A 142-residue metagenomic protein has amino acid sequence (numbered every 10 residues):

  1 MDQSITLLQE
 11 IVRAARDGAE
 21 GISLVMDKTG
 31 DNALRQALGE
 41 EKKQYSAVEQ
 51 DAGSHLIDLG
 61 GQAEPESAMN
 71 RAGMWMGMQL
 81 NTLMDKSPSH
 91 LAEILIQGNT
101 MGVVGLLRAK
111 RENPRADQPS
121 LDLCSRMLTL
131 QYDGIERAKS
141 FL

Functional and structural regions predicted by a protein language model:
M1-T29, H90-P114: Alpha-helical bundle segments that constitute or directly flank the non-heme di-iron/ferroxidase center
Q3, D17, L24, E40-A47 (+1 more regions): Long, non-catalytic architectural segments outside compact domain cores
Q3-I11, N32-Q50, P88-L95, P119-L130: Alpha-helical scaffold segments that form or flank carboxylate-/histidine-based iron centers
A19, E49, G53-L56, L80 (+4 more regions): A structural signal for well-ordered alpha-helices, especially hydrophobic packing surfaces of coiled-coils
M26, G30, L56, G60 (+4 more regions): Long, hydrophobic, amphipathic alpha-helical segments used as structural scaffolds
Q36-M69, A138-L142: Conserved alpha-helical segments that form or flank metal/cofactor-binding pockets of metalloenzymes
S54-V103: Carboxylate-rich helix-loop segments that flank metal/cofactor sites and access channels in metalloenzymes
G61-E64, R115-L123: Short, highly charge-biased, low-complexity peptide segments
